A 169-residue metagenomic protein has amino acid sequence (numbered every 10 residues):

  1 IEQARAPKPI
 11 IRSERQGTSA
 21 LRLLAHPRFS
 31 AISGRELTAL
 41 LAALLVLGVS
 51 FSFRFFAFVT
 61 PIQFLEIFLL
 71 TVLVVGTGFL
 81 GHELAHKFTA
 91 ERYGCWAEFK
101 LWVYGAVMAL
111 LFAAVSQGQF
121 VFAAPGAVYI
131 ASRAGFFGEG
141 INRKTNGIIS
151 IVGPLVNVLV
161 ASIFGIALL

Functional and structural regions predicted by a protein language model:
I1-L169: Hydrophobic transmembrane alpha-helices and their immediate loop junctions in multi-pass integral membrane proteins
